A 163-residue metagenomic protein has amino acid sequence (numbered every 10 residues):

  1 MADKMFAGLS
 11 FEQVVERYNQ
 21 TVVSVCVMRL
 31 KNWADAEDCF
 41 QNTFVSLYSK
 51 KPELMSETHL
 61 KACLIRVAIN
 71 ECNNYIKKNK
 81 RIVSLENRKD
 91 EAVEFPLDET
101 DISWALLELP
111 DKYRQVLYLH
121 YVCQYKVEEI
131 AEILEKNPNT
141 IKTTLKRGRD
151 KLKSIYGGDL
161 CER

Functional and structural regions predicted by a protein language model:
M1-S24, M28, E37: A short, charge-rich alpha-helical start-of-domain segment used by transcription regulators
D3-K4, K31, N42-H59, K78-K80: Sigma70-family region 2
V15, V23, W33-S49, C63: Conserved RNAP core-binding helix
M55, R66-L85, R147: Arg/Lys-rich amphipathic alpha helix in sigma70-family domain 2
I69, L134-G158: DNA-recognition helix of helix-turn-helix
N74, R81-L107, K126: Internal acidic/polar
K77, L109, R149-R163: Short, Lys/Arg-enriched C-terminal cap helix and immediately downstream tail that follows
V116-H120: A short pre-motif secondary-structure segment
